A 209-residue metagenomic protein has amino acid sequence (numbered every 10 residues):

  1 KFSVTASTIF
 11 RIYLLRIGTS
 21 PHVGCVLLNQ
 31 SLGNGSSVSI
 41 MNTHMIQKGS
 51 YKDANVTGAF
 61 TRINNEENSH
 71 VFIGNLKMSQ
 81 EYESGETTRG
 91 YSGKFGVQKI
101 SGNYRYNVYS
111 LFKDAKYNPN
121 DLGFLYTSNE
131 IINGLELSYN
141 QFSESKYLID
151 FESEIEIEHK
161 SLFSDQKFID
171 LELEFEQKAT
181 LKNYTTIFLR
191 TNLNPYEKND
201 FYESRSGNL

Functional and structural regions predicted by a protein language model:
K1-I46, R105-V108, N118, I131 (+2 more regions): Active-site cores of enzymes that catalyze phosphoryl transfer or operate on phosphate-rich substrates
V23-E81, D150-I155: Surface-exposed extracellular loop regions of Gram-negative outer-membrane beta-barrel proteins
A54, E67, V71-L209: Exposed, low-structure sequence patches enriched in small/polar residues
